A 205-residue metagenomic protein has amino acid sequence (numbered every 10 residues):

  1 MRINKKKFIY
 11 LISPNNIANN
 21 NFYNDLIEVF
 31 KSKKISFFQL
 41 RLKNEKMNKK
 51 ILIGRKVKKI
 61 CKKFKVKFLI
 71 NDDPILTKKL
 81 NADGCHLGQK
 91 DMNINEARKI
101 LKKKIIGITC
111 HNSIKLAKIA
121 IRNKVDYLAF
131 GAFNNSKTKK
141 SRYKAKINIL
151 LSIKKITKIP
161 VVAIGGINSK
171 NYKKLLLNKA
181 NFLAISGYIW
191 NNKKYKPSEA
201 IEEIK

Functional and structural regions predicted by a protein language model:
K5-Y23, I105-N112, V162-A163, I167: Active-site mouth loops of central-metabolism enzymes
L11, L87-A97, A129-R142, Y172-K205: Glycine-rich phosphate-binding active-site loops on the catalytic face of alpha/beta enzymes
N15, L42, Q89, C110-N112 (+3 more regions): Short secondary-structure boundary segments
L26-R41, N123: Catalytic domains of carbohydrate-active enzymes, especially glycoside hydrolases
V29, F68-D83, N112-K124, I156-A163 (+2 more regions): Catalytic cores of alpha/beta
F37-I100: N-terminal active-site wall of soluble small-molecule enzyme domains
F37-Q39, L69, H86, G107 (+2 more regions): Conserved beta-strand positions in the central sheet of alpha/beta enzyme cores
I51-I70, E96-S113, S141-G166, E202-K205: Alpha-helix-loop-beta-strand connector modules within alpha/beta enzyme cores
